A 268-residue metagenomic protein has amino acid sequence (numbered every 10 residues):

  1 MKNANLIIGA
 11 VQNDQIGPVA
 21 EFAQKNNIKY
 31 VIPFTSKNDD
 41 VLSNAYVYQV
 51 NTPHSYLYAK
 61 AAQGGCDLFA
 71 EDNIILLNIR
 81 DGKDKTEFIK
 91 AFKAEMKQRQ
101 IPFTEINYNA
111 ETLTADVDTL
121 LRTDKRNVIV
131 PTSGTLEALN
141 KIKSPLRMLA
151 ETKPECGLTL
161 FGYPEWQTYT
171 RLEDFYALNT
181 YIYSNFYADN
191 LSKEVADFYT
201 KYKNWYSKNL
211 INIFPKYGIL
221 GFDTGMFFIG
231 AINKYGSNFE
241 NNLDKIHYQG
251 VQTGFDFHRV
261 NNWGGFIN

Functional and structural regions predicted by a protein language model:
M1, N44-Y46, L76, M96-E111: Short beta-strand elements in bilobed, periplasmic/extracellular small-molecule ligand-binding domains
M1, Y58, N109-L120: Structural motif
K2-Q12, Y30-P33, N73-I79, D124-I142 (+2 more regions): Periplasmic-binding protein-like
I8-L77, D81-F92, T168-T170: Extracytoplasmic ligand/sensor domains, especially the bilobed periplasmic-binding protein
E21-I28, C66-A70, K97, I101 (+4 more regions): Sec-exported extracytoplasmic/periplasmic mature domains
V41-Y48, T112-D118, W166-L178: Glycine-rich, charge-decorated loop segments at or immediately adjacent to ligand/cofactor-binding or catalytic sites
I142-L220: Extracellular/periplasmic periplasmic-binding protein-like sensory domains
K208-G218, M226-N268: Segments of small-molecule ligand-sensing domains
